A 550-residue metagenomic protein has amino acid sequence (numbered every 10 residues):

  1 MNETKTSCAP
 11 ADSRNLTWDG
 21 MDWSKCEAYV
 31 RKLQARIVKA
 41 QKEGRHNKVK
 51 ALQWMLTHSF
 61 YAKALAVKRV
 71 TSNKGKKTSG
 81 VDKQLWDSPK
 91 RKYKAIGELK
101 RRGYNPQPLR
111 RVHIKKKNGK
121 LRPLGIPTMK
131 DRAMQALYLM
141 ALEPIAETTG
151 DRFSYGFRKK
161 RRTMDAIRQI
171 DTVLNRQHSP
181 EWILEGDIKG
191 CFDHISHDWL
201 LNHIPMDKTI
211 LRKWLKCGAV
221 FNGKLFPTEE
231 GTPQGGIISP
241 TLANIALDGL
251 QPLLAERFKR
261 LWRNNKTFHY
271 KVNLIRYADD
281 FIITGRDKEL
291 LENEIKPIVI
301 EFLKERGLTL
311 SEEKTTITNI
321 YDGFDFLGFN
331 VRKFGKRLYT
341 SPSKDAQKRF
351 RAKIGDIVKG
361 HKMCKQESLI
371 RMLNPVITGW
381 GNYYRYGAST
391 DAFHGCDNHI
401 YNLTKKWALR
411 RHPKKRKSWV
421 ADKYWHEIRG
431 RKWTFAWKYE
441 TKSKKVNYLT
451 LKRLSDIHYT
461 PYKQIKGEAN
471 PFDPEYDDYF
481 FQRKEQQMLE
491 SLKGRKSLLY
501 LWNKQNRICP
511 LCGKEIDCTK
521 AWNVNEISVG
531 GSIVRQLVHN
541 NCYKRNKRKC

Functional and structural regions predicted by a protein language model:
M1-N2, I357-S418: Right-hand nucleic-acid polymerase module
L16-G75, M140-G156: Charged boundary/loop elements
E98, R102, R152-F153, R158 (+1 more regions): Conserved polymerase palm-domain catalytic core
K216, R306-R371, P375-W380: A conserved non-catalytic segment of reverse transcriptases and RNA-directed RNA polymerases corresponding to the late
H399-L403, A408-S497, I508: Extended C-terminal regions of large enzymes
W502-I508, R535: Short metal-coordination and nucleic-acid-contact micro-motifs, chiefly zinc-binding Cys/His arrays
K514-C550: Histidine-centered nuclease catalytic patch
